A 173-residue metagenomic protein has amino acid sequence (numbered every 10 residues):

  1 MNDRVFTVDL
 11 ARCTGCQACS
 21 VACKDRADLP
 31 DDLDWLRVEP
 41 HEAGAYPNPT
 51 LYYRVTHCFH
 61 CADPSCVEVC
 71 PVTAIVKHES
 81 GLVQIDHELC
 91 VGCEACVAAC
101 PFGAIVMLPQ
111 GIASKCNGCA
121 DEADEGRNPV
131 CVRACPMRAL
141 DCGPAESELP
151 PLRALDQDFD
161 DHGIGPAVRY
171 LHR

Functional and structural regions predicted by a protein language model:
M1-R173: Non-ligating segments of multi-cofactor redox enzymes
